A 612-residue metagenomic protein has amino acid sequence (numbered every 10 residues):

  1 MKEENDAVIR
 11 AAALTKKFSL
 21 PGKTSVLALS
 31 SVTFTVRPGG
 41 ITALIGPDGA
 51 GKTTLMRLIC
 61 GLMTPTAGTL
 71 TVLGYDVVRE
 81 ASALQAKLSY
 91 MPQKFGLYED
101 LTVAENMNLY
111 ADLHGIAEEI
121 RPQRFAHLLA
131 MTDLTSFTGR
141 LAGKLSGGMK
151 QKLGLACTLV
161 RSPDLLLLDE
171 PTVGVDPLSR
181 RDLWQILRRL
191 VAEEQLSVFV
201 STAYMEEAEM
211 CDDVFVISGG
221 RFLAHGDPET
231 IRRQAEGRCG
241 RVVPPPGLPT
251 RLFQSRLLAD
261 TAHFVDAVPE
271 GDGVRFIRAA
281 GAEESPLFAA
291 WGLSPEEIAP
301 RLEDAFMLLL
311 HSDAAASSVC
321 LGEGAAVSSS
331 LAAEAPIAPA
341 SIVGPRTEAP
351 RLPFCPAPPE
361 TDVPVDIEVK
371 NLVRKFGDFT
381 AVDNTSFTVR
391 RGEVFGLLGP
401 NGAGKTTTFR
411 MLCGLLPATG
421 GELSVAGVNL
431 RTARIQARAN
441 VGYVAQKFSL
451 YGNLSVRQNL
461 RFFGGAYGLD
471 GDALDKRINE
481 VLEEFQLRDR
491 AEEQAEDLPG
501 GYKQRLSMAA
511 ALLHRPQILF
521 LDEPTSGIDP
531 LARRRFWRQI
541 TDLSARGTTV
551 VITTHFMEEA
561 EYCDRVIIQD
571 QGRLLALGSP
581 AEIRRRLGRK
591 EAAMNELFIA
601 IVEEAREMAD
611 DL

Functional and structural regions predicted by a protein language model:
K2-V8, K17-S31, E80-A81, P356-V369 (+3 more regions): A short, flexible loop at the N-terminus of ABC-type nucleotide-binding domains that lies
N108, D112, E119-F137, R461 (+2 more regions): Conserved ABC ATPase "signature" region
L141-L145, Q494-L498: Conserved ABC ATPase signature
L166-D169, L519-D522: Catalytic Walker B motif of ABC-type/P-loop ATPase nucleotide-binding domains
H225-G226, L577-G578: ABC ATPase "signature
